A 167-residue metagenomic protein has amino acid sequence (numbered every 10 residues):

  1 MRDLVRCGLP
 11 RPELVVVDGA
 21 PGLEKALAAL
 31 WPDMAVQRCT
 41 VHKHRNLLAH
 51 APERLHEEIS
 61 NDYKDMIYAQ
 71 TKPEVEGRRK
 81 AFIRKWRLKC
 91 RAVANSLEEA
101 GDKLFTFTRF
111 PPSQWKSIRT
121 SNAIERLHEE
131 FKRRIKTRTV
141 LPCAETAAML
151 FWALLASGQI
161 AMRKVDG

Functional and structural regions predicted by a protein language model:
M1-D166: Catalytic center-proximal scaffold of phosphoryl-transfer enzymes
